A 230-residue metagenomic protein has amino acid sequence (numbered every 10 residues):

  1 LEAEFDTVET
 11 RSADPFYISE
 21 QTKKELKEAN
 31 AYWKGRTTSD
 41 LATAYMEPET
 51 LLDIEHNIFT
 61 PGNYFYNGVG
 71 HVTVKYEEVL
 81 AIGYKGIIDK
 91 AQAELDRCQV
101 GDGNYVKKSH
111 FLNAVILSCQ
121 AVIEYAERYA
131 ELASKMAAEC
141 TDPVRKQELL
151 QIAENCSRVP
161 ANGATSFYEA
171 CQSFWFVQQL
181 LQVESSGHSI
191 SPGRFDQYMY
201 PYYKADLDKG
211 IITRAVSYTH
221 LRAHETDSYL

Functional and structural regions predicted by a protein language model:
L1-Q99: Long, non-catalytic protein-protein interaction scaffolds
N67-V72, G101-I116, V177-Q182: Short, charged, low-complexity loops and linkers
L95, A126-S134, D196, Y200: Extended amphipathic alpha-helical scaffold segments
K108, L112-E139, P143-S157: Metallocofactor- and cofactor-centric catalytic cores in central/energy metabolism, strongly enriched
M136-V144, Y203-A215: Inter-helical turn/loop segments and adjacent helix faces that build the functional surface of alpha-helical bundle
A161-Y200: Long, charge-patterned amphipathic interaction tracts in eukaryotic proteins
S191-P192, D196, L207, I211-R214 (+1 more regions): Domain-scale macromolecular recognition modules
T219-D227: Conserved small/polar residues in nucleotide/adenosyl-binding loops
